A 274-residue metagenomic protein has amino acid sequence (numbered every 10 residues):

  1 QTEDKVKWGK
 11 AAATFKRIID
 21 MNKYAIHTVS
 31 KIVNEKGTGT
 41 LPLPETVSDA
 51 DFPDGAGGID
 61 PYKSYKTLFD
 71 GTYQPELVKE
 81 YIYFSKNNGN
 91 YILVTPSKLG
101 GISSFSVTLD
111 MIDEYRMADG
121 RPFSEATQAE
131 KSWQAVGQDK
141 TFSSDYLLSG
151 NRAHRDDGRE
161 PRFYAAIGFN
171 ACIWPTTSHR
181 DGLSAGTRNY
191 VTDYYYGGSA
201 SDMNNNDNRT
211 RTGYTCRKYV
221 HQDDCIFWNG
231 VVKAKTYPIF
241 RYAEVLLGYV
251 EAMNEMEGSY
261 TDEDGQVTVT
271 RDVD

Functional and structural regions predicted by a protein language model:
T2-G197: An aromatic- and glycine-enriched ligand-binding surface/loop that stacks and positions planar moieties
S144-D274: C-terminal substrate/ligand-recognition segments
